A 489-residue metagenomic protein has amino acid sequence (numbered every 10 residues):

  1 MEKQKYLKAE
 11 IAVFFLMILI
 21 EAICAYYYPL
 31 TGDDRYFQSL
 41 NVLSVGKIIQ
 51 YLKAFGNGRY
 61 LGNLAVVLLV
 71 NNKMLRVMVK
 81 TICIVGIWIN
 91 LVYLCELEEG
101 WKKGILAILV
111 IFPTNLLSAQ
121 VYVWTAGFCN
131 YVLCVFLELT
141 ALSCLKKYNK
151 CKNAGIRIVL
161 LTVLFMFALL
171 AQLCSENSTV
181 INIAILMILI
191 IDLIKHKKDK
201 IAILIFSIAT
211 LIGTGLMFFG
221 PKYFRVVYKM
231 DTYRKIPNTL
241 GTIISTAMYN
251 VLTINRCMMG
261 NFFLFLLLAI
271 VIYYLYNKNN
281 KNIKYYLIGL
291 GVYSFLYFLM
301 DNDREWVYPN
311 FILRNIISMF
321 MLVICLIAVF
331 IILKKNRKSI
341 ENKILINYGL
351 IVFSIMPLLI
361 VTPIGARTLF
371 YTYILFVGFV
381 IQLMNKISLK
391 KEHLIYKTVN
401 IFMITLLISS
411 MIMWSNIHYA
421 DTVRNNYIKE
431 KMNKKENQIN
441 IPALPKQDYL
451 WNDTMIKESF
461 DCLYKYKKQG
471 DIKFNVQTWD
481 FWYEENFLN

Functional and structural regions predicted by a protein language model:
K3-G56, L61-I89, C95-K102, D199-I203 (+1 more regions): Intrinsically disordered, polar/acidic, low-complexity terminal segments
E10, E98-A107, I156-L160, D199-F206 (+2 more regions): Membrane-interfacial loop-to-transmembrane alpha-helix junctions, especially the N-terminal start
A22-L75, E176-M187, I191-A328, L359-T362: Transmembrane catalytic cores of multi-pass membrane glycosyltransferases and polysaccharide-assembly enzymes
R59, I108-K146, S175, N310-V329 (+1 more regions): Membrane-interface micro-motifs in multi-pass membrane enzymes
I89-Y93, T140-K147, I185-L193, L266-L275 (+2 more regions): Transmembrane alpha-helices and membrane-interface helical segments of multi-pass integral membrane enzymes
E138-V159, K197: Membrane-interface transmembrane helices that cradle and orient dolichyl/undecaprenyl
I158-M187: Membrane-interface alpha helices of multi-pass inner-membrane proteins
L161, Y286-V292, K335-V352, K386-S410: Signature aromatic-anchored transmembrane alpha helix within multi-pass, membrane-resident enzymes that catalyze glycan
